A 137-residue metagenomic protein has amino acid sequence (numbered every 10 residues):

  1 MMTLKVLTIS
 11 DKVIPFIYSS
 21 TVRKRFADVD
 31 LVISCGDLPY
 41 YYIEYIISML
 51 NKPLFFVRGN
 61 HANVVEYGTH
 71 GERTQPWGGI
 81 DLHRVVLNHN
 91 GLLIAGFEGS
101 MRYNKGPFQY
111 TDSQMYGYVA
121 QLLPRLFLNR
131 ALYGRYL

Functional and structural regions predicted by a protein language model:
M1-M49: N-terminal active-site segment of His-dependent metallophosphoesterases
T8-F16, R58, A62, T69-L137: Conserved catalytic scaffold of divalent metal-dependent phosphoesterases
K24-F26, Y45-M49, Y67, Q75-P76 (+1 more regions): Short loop/helix-cap segments at secondary-structure boundaries that form the rim of catalytic
I33, F55-V57: A short beta-strand/loop micro-motif in the catalytic core of glycosyltransferases that engages the nucleotide-sugar
L38-Y42, N60-V65: Short, polar loop motifs at secondary-structure junctions
L50-L54: A short helix->loop->beta-strand "cap" motif at the edges of active sites that frequently abuts
